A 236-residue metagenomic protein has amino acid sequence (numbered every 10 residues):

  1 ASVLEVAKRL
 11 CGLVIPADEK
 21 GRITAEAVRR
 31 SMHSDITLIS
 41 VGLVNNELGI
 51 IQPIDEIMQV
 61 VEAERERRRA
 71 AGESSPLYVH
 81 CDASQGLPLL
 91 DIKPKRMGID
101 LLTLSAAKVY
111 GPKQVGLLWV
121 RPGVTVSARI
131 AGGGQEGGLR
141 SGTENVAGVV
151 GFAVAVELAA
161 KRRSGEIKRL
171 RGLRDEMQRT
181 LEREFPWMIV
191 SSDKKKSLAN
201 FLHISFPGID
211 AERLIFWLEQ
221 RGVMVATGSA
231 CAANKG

Functional and structural regions predicted by a protein language model:
A1-G236: Pyridoxal 5′-phosphate
